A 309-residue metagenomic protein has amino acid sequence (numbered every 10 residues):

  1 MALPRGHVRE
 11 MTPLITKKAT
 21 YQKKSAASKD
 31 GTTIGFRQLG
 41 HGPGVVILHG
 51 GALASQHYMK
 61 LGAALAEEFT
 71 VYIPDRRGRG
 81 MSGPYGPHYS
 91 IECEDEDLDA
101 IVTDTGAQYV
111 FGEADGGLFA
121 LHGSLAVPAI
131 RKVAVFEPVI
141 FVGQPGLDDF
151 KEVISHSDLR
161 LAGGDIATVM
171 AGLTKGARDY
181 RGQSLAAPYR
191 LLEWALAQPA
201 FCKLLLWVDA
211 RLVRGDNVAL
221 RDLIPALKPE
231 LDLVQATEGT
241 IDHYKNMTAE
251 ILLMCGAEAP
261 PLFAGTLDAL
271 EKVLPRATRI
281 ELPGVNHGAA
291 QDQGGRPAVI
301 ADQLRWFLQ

Functional and structural regions predicted by a protein language model:
A2-V45, E68, D292-Q293, D302-Q309: Alpha/beta-hydrolase fold catalytic core
S25-G83: Conserved HGGG/HGGXW glycine-rich cap/lid loop of the alpha/beta-hydrolase fold
A52, R76-G80, I140, G284-A289: Alpha/beta-hydrolase active-site loop signature
Y72-F111, R296-D302: Active-site loop/oxyanion-hole signature of alpha/beta-hydrolase fold enzymes
A107-L147: Conserved hydrolase catalytic core segment
V142-R214, L231: Helix-rich cap/lid subdomain of alpha/beta-hydrolase
L204-K272, T278-E281: Conserved serine/cysteine hydrolase catalytic core
R276-Q309: Catalytic active-site module of serine/aspartate enzymes centered on a nucleophile-bearing elbow/loop
